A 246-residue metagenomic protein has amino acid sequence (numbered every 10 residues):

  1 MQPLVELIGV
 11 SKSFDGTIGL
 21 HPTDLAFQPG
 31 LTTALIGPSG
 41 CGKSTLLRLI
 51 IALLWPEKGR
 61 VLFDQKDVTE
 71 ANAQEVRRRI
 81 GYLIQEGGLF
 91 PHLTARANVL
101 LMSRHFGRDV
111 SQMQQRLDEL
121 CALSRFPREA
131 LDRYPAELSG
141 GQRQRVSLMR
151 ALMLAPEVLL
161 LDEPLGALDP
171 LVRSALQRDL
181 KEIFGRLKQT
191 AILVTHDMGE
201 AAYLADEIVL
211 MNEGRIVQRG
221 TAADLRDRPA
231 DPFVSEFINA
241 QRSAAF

Functional and structural regions predicted by a protein language model:
I51: Helix-to-loop junction immediately C-terminal to a conserved catalytic motif
G59-D67, V76: Conserved ABC transporter NBD signature motif
S111-E129, E182: Conserved ABC ATPase "signature" region
Y134-L138, Q142: Conserved ABC ATPase signature
A155: Conserved catalytic motifs of ABC-family nucleotide-binding domains
R219-G220, R228: ABC ATPase "signature
